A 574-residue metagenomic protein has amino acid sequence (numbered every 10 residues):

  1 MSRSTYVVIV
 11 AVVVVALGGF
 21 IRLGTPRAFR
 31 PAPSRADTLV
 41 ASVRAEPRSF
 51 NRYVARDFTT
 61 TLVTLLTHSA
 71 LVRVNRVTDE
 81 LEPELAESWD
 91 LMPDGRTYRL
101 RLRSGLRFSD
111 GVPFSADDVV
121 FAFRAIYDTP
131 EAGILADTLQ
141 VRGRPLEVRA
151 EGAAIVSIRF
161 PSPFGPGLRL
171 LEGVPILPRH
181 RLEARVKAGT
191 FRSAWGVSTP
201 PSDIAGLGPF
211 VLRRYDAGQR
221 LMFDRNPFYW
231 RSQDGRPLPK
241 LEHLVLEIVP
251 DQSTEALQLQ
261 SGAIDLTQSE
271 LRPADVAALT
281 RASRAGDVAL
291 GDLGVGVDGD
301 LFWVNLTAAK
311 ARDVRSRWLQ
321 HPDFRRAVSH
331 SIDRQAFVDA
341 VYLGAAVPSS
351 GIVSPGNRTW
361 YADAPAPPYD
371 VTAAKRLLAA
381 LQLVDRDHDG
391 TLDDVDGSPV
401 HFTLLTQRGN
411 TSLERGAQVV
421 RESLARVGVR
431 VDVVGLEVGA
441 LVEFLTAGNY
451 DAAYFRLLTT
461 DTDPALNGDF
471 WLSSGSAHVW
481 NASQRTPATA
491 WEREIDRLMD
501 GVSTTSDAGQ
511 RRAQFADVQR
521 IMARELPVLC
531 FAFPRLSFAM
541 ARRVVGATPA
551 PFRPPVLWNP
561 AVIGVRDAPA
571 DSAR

Functional and structural regions predicted by a protein language model:
S2-P31, V77, R103-A136, L146-R149 (+8 more regions): Extracytoplasmic/periplasmic ligand-capture domains
L39-V43, T403-L405, A453, A532: Short, well-ordered beta-strand segments
S42-P93, R101, R124, E131 (+1 more regions): N-terminal lobe/hinge region of extracytoplasmic solute-binding protein
A45-L62, L85-E87, V112, D137 (+7 more regions): A structural "hinge/loop" feature
Y98-R101, A154-F160, L221: A generic structural motif
A136-A188, D216: Surface-exposed binding/hinge segments that line and control ligand-binding clefts or catalytic entry sites
